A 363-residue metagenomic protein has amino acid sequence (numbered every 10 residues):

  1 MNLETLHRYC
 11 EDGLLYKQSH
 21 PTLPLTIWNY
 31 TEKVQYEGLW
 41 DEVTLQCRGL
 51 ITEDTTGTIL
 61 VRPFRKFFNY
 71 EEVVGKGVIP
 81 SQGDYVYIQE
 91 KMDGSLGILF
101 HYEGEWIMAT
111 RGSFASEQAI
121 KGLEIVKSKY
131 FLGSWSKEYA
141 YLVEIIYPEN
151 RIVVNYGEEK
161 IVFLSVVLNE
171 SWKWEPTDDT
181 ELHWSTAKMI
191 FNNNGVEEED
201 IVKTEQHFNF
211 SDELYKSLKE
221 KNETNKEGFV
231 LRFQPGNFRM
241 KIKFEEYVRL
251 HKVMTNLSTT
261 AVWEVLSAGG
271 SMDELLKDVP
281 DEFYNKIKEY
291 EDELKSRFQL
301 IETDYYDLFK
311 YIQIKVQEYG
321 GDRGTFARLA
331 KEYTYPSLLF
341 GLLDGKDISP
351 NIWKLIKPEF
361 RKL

Functional and structural regions predicted by a protein language model:
M1-L363: Core nucleotide-handling region used for phosphoryl-transfer chemistry
